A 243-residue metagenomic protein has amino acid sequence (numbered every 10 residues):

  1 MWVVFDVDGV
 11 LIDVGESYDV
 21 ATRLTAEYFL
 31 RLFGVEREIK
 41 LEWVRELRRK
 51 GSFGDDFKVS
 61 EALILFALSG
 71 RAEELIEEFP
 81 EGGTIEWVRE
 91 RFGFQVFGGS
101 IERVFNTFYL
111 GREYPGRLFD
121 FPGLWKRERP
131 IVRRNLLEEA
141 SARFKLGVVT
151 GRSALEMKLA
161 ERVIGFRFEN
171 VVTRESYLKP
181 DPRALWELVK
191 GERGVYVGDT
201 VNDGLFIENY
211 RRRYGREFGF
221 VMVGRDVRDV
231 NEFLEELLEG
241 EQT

Functional and structural regions predicted by a protein language model:
M1-F5, E27, S69-G70, E74-E78 (+2 more regions): Non-catalytic pre-domain segments flanking phosphatase-related domains
M1-R45, K58-E61, L65: Active-site neighborhood of HAD-like aspartate-dependent phosphohydrolases
M1-V3, K126, R134-L136, G147-V149 (+1 more regions): Asp-based, Mg2+/Mn2+-dependent phosphohydrolase catalytic module
V4, F94-V148, A154-E161, P182-R183: Short, acidic loop-to-helix structural element flanking the phosphoryl-transfer center in phosphate-processing enzymes
L32, A67-L75, E192: Short helix-capping/linker segments at secondary-structure and domain boundaries
R45-G51: A short helix-loop-helix "switch/interaction" segment in the helical subdomain of ASCE P-loop NTPases
G54: Conserved catalytic-core segment of NTP-binding enzymes
